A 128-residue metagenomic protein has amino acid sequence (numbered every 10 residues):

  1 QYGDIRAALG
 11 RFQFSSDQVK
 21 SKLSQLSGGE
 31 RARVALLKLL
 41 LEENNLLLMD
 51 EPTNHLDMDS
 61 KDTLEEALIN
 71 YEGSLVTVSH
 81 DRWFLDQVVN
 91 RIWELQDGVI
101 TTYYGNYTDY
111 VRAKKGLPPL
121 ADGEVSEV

Functional and structural regions predicted by a protein language model:
Q1-V128: ABC ATP-binding cassette signature C-motif
